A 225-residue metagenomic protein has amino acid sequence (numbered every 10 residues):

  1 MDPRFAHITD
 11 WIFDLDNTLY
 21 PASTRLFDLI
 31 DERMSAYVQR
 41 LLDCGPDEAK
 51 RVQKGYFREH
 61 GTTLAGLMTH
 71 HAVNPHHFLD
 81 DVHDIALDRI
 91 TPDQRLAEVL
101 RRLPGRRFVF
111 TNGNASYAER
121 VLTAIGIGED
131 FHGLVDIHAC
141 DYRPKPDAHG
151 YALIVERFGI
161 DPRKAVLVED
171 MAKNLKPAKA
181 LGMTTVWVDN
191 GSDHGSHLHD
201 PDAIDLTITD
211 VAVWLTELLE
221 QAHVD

Functional and structural regions predicted by a protein language model:
M1-I8, R101, N114-A115, E119-D225: Asp-based, Mg2+/Mn2+-dependent phosphohydrolase catalytic module
P3-F13, T18-A97, S116: N-terminal helical cap/lid subdomain that shapes the substrate entry/recognition surface in HAD-like hydrolases
T18, T111, D170: Conserved G/P- and acidic residue-centered "switch" motifs that form tight phosphate/ATP-binding loops in soluble
P21, V109-T111, W187: Hydrophobic residues in well-ordered beta-strands that form the structural core
C44, V73, G105, I160 (+1 more regions): Short glycine/serine/threonine/alanine-rich loop segments
P92, F110, R143: Residue-level marker of regulatory loop/turn positions in helix-turn-helix DNA-binding domains and in histidine
E98-G105: Alpha-helix C-terminal capping segments
